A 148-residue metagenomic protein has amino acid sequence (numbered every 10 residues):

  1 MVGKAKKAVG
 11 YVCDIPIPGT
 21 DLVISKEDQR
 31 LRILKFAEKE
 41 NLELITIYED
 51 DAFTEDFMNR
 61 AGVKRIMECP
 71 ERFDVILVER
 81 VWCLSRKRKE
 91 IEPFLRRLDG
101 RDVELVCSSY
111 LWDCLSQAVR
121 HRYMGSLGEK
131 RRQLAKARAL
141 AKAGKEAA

Functional and structural regions predicted by a protein language model:
M1-A148: Short, structured surface patches at the beginning of a domain
